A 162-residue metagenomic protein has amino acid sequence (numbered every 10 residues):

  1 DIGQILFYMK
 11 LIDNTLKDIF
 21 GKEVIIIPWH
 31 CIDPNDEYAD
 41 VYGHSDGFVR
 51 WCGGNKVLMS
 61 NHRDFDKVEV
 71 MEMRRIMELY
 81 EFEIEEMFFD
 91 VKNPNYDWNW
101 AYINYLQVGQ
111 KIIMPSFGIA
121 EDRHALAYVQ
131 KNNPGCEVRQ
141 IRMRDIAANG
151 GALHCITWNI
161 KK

Functional and structural regions predicted by a protein language model:
D1-K162: The feature marks the mature, well-folded catalytic cores of soluble enzymes
